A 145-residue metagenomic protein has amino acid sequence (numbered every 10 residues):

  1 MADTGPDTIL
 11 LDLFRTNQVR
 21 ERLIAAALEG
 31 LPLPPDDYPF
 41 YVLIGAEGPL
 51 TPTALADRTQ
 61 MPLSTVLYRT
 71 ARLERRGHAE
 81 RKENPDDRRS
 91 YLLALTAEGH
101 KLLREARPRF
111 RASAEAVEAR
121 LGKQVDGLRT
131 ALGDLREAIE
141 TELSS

Functional and structural regions predicted by a protein language model:
M1-L31, E137-I139: N-terminal leader segment of winged-helix/HTH proteins
M1-T4, K123-S145: C-terminal regulatory/oligomerization modules of transcriptional regulators
L10, F14, G45, T96 (+1 more regions): Generic structural concept
R15, V19, G45-A46, R58 (+4 more regions): Alpha-helical structural segments
Q18, R22-T65, S144-S145: N-terminal helix-turn-helix DNA-binding core of bacterial DNA-binding proteins
E21, A71-T130: Charged, amphipathic alpha-helical coiled-coil/dimerization segments
Y68: DNA-binding alpha-helical recognition surfaces that contact promoter or target DNA
